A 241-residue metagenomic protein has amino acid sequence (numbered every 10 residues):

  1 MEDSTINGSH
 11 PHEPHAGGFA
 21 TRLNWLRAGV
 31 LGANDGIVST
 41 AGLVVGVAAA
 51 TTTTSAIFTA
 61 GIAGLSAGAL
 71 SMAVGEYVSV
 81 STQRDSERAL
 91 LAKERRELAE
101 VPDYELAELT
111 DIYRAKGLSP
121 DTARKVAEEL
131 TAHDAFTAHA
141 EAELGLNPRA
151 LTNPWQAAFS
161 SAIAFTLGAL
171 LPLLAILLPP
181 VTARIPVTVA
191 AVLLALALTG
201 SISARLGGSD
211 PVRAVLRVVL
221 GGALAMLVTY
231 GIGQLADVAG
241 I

Functional and structural regions predicted by a protein language model:
E2-S79: Internal alpha-helical transmembrane segments
E2-W25, V80-A162: Cytosol/matrix-facing amphipathic helices and coiled-coil assembly/linker segments of eukaryotic membrane proteins
R22-V44, P148-L174: Transmembrane alpha-helical segments and their cytosolic interface motifs in multi-pass membrane proteins
G29, I57-I62, A158-A162, P186-A190 (+1 more regions): Hydrophobic alpha-helical transmembrane segments
D35, V74, A123-A127, F165 (+2 more regions): Residue-level signature of catalytic and energy-coupling elements of molecular machines, predominantly ATP/GTP-dependent
A190, L194-S209: Transmembrane alpha-helical segments of integral membrane proteins
R217-Y230: Small-residue-rich segments of transmembrane alpha-helices in multi-pass membrane proteins, especially helix faces
Y230-I241: Juxtamembrane boundary at the C-terminal end of a transmembrane helix
